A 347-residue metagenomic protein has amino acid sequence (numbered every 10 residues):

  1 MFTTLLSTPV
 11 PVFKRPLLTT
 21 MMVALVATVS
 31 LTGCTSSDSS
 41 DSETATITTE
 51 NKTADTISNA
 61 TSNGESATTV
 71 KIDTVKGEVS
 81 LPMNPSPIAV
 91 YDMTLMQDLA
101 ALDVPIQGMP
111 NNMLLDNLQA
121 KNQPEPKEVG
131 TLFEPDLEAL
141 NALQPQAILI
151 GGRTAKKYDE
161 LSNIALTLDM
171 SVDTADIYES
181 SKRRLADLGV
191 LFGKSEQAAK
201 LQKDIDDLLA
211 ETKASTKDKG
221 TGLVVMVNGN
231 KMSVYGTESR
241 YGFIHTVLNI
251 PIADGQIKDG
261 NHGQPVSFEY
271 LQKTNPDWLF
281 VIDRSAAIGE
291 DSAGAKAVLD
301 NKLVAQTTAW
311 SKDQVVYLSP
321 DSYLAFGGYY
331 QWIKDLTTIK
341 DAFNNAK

Functional and structural regions predicted by a protein language model:
F2-V23, G33-M93, E196-L223, A286 (+2 more regions): Bacterial Sec-exported substrate-binding components of ABC uptake systems
T28-L31: Bacterial Sec-type N-terminal signal peptides, specifically the leucine/valine-rich hydrophobic h-region
T74-K76, V129-D136, K258-S267: Short helix-initiation/N-cap motifs at beta->coil->alpha
P87, D92-A139: A short, structured surface patch at a secondary-structure boundary
M113-Q119, G236-Q264: Alpha-helical, coiled-coil/dimerization segments enriched in small aliphatic residues
Q144-I150, L166, L271, N275-L279: Proline-aspartate-enriched helix->loop->beta-strand connector
I164-G229, Q314, S322-K347: Extracytoplasmic substrate-binding proteins
W278-K347: Structured C-terminal subdomain patch of bacterial secreted/periplasmic proteins
